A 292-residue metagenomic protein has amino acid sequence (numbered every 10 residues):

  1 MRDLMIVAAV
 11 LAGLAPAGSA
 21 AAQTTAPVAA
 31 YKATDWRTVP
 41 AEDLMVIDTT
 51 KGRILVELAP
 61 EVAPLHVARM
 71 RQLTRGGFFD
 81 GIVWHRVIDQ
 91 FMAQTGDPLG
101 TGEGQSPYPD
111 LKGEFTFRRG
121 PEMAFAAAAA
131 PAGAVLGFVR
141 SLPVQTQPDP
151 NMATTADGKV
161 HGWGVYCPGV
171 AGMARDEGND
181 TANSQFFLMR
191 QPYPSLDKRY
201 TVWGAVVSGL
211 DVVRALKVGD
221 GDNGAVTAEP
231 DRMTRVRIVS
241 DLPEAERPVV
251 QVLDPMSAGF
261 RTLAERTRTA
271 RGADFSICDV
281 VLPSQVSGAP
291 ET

Functional and structural regions predicted by a protein language model:
M1-V7: Bacterial N-terminal signal peptides that target proteins for export
L11-A12: Repetitive helical segments and hydrophobic/amphipathic motifs
P16-A17: N-terminal signal peptide c-region/cleavage motif recognized by signal peptidases
A20-T292: Cyclophilin-like peptidyl-prolyl cis-trans isomerases
